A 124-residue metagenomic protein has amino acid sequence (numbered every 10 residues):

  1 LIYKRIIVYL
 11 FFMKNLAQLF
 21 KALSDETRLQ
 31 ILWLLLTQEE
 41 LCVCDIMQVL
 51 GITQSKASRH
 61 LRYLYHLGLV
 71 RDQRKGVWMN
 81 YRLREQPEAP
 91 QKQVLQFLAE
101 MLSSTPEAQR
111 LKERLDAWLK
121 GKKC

Functional and structural regions predicted by a protein language model:
L1-F12, E88-C124: Amphipathic alpha-helical dimerization/coiled-coil segments that flank or bridge DNA-binding/regulatory modules
K14-S55, W78-P87: N-terminal helix-turn-helix DNA-binding core of bacterial DNA-binding proteins
E26-L29, L41, V70, A108 (+1 more regions): A general structural signal for well-ordered secondary-structure junctions
Q48, Y65-H66: Alpha-helical residues within the helix-turn-helix
S58: Conserved catalytic core of two-component sensor histidine kinases
L61-R62: Short, hydrophobic-biased segments on the C-terminal half of alpha helices that form "recognition helices"
H66-K75, R82-L83: Beta-hairpin "wing" of winged helix-turn-helix
